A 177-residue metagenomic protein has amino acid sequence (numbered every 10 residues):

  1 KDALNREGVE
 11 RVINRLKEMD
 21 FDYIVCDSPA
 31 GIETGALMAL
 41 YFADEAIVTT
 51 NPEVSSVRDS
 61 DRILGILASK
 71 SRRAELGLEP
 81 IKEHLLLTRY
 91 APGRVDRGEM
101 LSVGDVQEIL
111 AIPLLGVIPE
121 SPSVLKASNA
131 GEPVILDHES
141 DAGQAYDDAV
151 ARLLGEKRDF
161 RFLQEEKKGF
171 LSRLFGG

Functional and structural regions predicted by a protein language model:
K1, V48-N51, V134-D137: Conserved short-loop catalytic and cofactor-binding motifs
A3-E7: Glycine-rich oxoanion-binding loops at beta->alpha junctions
G8-R11, L16-Y23, S28-P113: Conserved catalytic-core segment of NTP-binding enzymes
A74-G177: C-terminal lobe/tail of nucleotide-utilizing enzymes
